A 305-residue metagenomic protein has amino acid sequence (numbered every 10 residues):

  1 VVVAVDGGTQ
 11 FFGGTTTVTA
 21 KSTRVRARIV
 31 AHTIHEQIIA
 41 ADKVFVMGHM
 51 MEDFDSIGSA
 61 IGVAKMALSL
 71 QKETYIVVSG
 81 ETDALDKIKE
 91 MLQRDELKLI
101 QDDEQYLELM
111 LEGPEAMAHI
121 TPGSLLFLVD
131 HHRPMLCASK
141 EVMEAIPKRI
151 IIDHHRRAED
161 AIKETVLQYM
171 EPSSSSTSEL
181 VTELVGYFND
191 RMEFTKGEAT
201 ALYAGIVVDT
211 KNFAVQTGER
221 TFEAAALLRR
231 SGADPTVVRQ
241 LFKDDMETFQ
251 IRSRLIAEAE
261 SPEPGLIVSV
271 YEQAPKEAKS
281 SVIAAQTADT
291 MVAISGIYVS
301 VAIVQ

Functional and structural regions predicted by a protein language model:
V1-V25: Regulatory and interdomain segments flanking nucleotide-handling catalytic cores in signaling/defense enzymes
V2, F127, K148-I152, L167-M170 (+2 more regions): Hydrophobic/aromatic beta-strand patches that form the interior of the parallel beta-sheet core in alpha/beta enzyme
D6-G8, H49-M50, S79-E81, H131 (+1 more regions): Short, ordered loop/turn segments at secondary-structure junctions
F12-T16, I57-S59, D86-L92, S139-E141 (+3 more regions): Short acidic, glycine/serine/threonine-rich loops at helix termini
S22-E52, S56-Q101, L107-E108, P114-S124 (+1 more regions): Hydrophobic helix-and-loop "lid/oligomerization" segment in the mid-to-C-terminal part of catalytic domains
V63, M143-I146, L167-Q168, A224: Glycine-rich, phosphate-binding/catalytic loops in enzymes
D103-T165: Active-site cofactor/cluster-binding pocket
H154-A225: Short alpha-helices
